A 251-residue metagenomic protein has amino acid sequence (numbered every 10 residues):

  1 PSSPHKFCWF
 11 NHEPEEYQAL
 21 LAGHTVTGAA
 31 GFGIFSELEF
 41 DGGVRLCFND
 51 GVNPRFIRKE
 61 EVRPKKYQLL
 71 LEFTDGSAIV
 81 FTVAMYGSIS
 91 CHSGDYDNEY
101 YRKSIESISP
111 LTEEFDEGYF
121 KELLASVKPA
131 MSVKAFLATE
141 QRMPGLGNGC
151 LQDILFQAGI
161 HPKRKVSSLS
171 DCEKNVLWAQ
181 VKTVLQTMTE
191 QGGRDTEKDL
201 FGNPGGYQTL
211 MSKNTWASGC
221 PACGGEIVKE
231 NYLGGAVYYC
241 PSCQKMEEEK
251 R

Functional and structural regions predicted by a protein language model:
P1-R102, V237, E247-E248: Acidic, proline/glycine-enriched N-terminal capping motif
P1-Y17, A30, F35, K121-R251: Basic, nucleic-acid-binding surfaces and adjacent catalytic neighborhoods in DNA/RNA-processing proteins
D50, P54, A84-G87, K103-E106 (+3 more regions): Flexible, active-site-adjacent loop/turn segments at secondary-structure boundaries
F56, L70, E117-Y119, N175 (+1 more regions): Noncatalytic, beta-rich nucleic-acid-contacting surfaces in large DNA/RNA-processing enzymes
E60, K103-E113, R164-D171: Short histidine-centered catalytic/ligand-binding loop motif
E61-K65, E114, V127, P144: Short, amphipathic alpha-helical segments
T74-F81, H92, I105-E113, S132-E140 (+2 more regions): Short, mixed-charge, low-aromatic patches
G87-K128: A short, charged helix-loop
